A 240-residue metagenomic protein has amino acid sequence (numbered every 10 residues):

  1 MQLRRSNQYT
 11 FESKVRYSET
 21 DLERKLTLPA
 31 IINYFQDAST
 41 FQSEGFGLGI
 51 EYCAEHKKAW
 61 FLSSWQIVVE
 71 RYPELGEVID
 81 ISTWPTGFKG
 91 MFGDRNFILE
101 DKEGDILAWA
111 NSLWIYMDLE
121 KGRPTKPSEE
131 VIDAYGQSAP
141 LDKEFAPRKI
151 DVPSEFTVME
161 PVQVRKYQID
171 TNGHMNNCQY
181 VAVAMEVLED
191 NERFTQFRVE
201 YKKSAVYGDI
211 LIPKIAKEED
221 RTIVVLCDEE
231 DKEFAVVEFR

Functional and structural regions predicted by a protein language model:
M1-L62, D105, W109-N111, D118-E192: Hot-dog-fold acyl-thioester-processing enzymes
Q2, S6-F11, Q66-E70, E74-I150 (+3 more regions): HotDog/MaoC-like acyl-thioester-processing domains
S63, G93, T195: Exposed loop/turn and edge beta-strand positions of beta-sandwich/beta-sheet ligand-binding modules
F156, V162-E238: Acidic/His-leaning functional-site neighborhoods
